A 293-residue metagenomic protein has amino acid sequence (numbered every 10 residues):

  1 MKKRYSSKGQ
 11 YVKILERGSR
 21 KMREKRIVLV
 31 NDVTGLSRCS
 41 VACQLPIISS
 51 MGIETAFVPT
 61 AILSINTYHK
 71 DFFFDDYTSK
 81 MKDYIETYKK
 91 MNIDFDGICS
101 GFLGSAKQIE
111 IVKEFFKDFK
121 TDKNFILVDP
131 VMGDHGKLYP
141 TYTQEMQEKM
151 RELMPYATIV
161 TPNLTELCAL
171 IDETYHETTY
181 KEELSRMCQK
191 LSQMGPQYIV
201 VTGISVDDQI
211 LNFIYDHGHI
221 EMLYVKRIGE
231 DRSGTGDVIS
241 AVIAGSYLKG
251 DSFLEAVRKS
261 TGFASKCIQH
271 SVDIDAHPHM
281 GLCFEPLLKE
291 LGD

Functional and structural regions predicted by a protein language model:
M1-K21: N-terminal amphipathic/basic-hydrophobic helices that include classical n-h-c signal peptides and signal-anchor
I14-V128, M132-P140, E285-K289: Conserved N-terminal subdomain of the carbohydrate kinase-like
V30, M51, Y88-M91, D118-F119 (+7 more regions): Change "in soluble alpha/beta enzymes" to "in soluble alpha/beta proteins
G35-L36, I220-G234: Short pre-catalytic strand/loop immediately N-terminal to key active-site residues, enriched for Gly-Thr
P140-I220, E230: Conserved phosphate/ATP/ADP-binding segment of small-molecule kinases
A169, E230-F253, V257: Short, small-residue alpha-helix embedded
L254-D293: Charged C-terminal helix
